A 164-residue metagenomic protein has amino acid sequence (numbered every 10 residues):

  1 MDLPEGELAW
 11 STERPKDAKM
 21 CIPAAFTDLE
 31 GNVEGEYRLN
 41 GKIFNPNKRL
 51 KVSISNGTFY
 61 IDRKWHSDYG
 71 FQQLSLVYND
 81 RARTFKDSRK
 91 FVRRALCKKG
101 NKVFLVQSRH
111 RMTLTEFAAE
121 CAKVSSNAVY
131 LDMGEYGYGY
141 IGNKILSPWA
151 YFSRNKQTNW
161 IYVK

Functional and structural regions predicted by a protein language model:
M1-K164: Gly/Ser/Thr/Pro-rich low-complexity, intrinsically disordered segments
